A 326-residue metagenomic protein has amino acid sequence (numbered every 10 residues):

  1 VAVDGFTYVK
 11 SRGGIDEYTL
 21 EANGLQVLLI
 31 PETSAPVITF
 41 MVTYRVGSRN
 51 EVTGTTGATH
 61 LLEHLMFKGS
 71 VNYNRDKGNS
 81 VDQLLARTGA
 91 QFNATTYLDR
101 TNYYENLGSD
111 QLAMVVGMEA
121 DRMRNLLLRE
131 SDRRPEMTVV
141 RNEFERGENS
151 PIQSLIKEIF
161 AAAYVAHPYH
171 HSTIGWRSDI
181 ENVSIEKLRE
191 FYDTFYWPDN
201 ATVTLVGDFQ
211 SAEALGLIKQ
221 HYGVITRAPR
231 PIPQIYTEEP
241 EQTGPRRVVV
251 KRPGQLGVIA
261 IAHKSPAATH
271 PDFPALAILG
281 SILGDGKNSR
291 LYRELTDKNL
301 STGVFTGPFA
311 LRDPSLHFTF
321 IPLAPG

Functional and structural regions predicted by a protein language model:
V1-D4, V165-A166, T173, T202-A267: An aromatic/glycine/proline-enriched structural segment found at the starts of mature extracellular/organellar domains
V1-Y18, G117, E143, A161-A201 (+1 more regions): Histidine-acidic residue clusters that define the catalytic metal-binding segment of zinc metallopeptidase domains
V3-T43: Mature N-terminal segment immediately following signal peptide/propeptide cleavage in secreted/periplasmic
I30, A35-E51, G57-L61, D76-R122 (+4 more regions): M16 family metallopeptidases and their MPP-like homologs
T56-S70: Active-site SXXK
L127-E145, Q210, P229-P245, T296 (+1 more regions): Acidic/histidine-enriched alpha-helical segments
M137, I152, I185-H221: Non-catalytic, conformational "gating/processing" segments within enzyme and secreted inhibitor domains
V139-E158, T237-L256, R293-G303: Short acidic/His-enriched helical or mixed secondary-structure segments at domain edges of catalytic enzymes and some
